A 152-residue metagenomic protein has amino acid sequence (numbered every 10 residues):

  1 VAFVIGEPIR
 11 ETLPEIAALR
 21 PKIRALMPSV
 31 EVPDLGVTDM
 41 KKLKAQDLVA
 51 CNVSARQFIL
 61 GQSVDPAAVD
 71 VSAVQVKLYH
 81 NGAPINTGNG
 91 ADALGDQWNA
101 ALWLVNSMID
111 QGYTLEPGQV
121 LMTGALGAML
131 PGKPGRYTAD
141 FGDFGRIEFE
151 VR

Functional and structural regions predicted by a protein language model:
V1-L94, L130, R146-R152: Catalytic-core "active-site belt" of small-molecule-metabolizing enzymes, emphasizing His/Asp/Glu-rich regions
H80-N81, T123, G142: Short strand-turn-strand beta-turns centered on an Asx-Gly dipeptide
Q97-G132: A conserved acidic, glycine/proline-rich C-terminal tail/linker
G135-A139: A short tyrosine-centered beta-strand micro-motif
